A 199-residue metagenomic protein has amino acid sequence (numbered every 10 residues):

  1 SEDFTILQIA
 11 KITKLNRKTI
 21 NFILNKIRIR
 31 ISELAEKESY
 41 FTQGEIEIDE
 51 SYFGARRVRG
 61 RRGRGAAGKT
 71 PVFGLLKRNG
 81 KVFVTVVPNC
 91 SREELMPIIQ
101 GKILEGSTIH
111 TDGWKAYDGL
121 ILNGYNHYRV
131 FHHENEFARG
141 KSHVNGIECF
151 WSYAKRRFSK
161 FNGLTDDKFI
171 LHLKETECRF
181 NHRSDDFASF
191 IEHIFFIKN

Functional and structural regions predicted by a protein language model:
S1-N199: Residue-level recognition of single "structural anchor" positions that define or cap local secondary structure
